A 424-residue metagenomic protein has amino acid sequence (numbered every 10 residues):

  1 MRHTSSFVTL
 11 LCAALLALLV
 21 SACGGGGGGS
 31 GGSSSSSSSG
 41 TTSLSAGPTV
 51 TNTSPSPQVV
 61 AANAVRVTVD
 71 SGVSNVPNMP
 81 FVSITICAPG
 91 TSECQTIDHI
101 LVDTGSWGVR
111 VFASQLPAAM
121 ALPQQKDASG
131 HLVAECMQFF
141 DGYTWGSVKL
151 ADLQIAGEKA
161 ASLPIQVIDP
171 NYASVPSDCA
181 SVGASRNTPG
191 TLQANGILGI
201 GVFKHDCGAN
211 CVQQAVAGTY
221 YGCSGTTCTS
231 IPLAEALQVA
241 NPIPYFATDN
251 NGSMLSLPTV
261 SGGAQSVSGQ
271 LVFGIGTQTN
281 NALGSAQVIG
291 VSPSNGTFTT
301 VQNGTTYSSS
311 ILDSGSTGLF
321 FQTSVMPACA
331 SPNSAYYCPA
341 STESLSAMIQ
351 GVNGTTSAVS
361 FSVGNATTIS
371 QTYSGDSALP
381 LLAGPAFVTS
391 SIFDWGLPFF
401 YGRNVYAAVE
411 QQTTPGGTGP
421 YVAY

Functional and structural regions predicted by a protein language model:
M1-L11: Bacterial N-terminal signal peptides that target proteins for export
L19-A22: C-terminal motif of bacterial Sec signal peptides marking the signal peptidase cleavage site
G24-G29: Bacterial signal peptide processing site
G40-P77, S162-T306, G417-V422: Aspartyl protease catalytic domain
V82-A88, E135-M137, K149-G157, F298-T300 (+1 more regions): Short conserved beta-strand and strand-loop elements enriched in small hydrophobics with frequent Asp/Gly
I84-D127, G196-F203, V291-P339, G396: Aspartyl protease active-site motif detector
E93-Q95, V102-P176: Signature of the N-terminal lobe/flap region of pepsin-like aspartyl proteases
G354-Y424: Aspartic protease catalytic domain
